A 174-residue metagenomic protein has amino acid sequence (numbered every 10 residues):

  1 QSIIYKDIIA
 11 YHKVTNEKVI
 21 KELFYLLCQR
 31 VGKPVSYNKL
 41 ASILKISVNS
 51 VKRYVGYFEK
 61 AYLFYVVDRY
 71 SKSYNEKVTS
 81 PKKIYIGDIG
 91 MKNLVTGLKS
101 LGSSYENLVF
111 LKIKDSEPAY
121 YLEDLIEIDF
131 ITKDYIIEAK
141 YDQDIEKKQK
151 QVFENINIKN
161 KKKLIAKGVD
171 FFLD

Functional and structural regions predicted by a protein language model:
Q1-Y135: Accessory nucleic acid-recognition modules appended to NTPase machines
Y85, I137, K163-I165: Hydrophobic/aromatic beta-strand patches that form the interior of the parallel beta-sheet core in alpha/beta enzyme
E123, Y141-D174: Catalytic cores of nucleic-acid endonucleases
D134, K140-Y141: Active-site proximal loops enriched in glycine and acidic residues that flank catalytic Cys/His/Asp and coordinate
